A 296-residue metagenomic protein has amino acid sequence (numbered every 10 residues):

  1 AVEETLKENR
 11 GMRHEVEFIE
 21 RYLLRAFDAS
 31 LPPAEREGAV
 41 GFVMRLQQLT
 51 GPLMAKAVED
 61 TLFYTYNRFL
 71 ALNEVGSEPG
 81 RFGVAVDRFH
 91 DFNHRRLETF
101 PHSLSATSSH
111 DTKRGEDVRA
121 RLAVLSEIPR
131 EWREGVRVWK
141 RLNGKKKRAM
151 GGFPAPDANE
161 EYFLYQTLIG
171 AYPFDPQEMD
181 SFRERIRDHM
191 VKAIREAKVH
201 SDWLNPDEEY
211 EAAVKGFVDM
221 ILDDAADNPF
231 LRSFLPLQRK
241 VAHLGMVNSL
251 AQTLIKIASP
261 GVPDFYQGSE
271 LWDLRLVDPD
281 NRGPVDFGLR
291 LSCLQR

Functional and structural regions predicted by a protein language model:
A1-R296: Catalytic cores of glycan-processing enzymes that make or break glycosidic bonds
